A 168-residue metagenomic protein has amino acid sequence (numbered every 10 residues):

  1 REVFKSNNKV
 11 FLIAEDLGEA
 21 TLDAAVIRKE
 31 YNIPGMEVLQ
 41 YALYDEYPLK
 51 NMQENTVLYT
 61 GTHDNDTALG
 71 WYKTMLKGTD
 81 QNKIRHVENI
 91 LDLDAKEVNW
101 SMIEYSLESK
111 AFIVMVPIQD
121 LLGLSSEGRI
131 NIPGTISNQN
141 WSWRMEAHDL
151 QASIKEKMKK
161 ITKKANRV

Functional and structural regions predicted by a protein language model:
R1-V168: Catalytic cores of glycan-processing enzymes that make or break glycosidic bonds
